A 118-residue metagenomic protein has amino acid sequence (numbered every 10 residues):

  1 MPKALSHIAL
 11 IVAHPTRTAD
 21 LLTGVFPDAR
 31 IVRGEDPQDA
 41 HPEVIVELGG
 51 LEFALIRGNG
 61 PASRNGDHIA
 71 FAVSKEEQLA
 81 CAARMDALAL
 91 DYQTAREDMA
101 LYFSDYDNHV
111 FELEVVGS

Functional and structural regions predicted by a protein language model:
M1-A19, G66-I69: N-terminal beta-strand motif that seeds the catalytic metal site of vicinal oxygen chelate
S6, H41-P42, D67, L88 (+1 more regions): Residue-level marker for the onset of beta-strands and adjacent loop->beta junctions in well-ordered domains
H7, E43, A54, H68 (+1 more regions): Histidine-centered active-site/metal-ligand motif
A9-E52: Core segments of cupin and vicinal oxygen chelate
L21-V25, A82-A87: Short amphipathic alpha-helices in soluble, non-transmembrane regions that often serve as interface/regulatory elements
V32, A83, A87-S118: Vicinal oxygen chelate
D36-D39, P61, A95: A short beta-turn/loop motif at secondary-structure boundaries
G66-D86: Mid-chain, well-packed structural core segment of small domains
